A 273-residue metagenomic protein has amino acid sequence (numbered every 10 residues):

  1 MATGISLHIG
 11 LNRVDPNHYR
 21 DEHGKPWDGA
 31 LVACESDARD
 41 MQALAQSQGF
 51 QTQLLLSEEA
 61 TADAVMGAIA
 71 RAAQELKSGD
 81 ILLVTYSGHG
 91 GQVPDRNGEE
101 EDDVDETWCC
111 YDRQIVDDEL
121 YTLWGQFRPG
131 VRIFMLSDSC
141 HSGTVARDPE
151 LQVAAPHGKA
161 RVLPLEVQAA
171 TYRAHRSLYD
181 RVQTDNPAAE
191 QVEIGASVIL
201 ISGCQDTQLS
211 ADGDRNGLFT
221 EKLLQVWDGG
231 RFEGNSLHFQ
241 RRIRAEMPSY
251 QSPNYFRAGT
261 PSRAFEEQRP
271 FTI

Functional and structural regions predicted by a protein language model:
M1-I273: Cysteine endopeptidase catalytic domains of the caspase/legumain-like
